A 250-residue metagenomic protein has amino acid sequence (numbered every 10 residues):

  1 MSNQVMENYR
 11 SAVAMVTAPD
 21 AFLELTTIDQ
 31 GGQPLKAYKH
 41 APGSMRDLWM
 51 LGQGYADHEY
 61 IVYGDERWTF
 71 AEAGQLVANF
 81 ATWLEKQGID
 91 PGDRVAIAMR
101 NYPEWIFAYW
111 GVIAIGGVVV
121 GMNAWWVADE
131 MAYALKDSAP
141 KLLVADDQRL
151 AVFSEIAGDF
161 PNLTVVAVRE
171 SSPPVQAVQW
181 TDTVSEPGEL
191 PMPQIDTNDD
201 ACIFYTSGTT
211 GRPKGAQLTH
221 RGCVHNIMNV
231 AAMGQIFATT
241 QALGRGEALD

Functional and structural regions predicted by a protein language model:
M1-G43: Flexible, non-catalytic linker and terminal segments flanking ANL/adenylate-forming cores
L23-Q30, R46-T69: AMP-dependent adenylate-forming
A37-A41, D57-W110, V127-A132: Conserved AMP-binding/adenylate-forming core of the ANL superfamily
T69-A71, A201-N229: Conserved AMP-binding A3 loop
A96-A98, W105, Y109, I113-V144 (+1 more regions): Short beta-strand->loop structural element characteristic of the AMP-binding/adenylate-forming
W126-E155, N226-D250: Conserved ATP-dependent adenylate/AMP-binding module captured primarily in the ANL superfamily
Q148-T197, R212-P213, V224: ANL superfamily adenylate-forming
P187-Y205, G211-R212, Q241-D250: Conserved pre-ATP/AMP-binding loop-to-beta segment of ANL
